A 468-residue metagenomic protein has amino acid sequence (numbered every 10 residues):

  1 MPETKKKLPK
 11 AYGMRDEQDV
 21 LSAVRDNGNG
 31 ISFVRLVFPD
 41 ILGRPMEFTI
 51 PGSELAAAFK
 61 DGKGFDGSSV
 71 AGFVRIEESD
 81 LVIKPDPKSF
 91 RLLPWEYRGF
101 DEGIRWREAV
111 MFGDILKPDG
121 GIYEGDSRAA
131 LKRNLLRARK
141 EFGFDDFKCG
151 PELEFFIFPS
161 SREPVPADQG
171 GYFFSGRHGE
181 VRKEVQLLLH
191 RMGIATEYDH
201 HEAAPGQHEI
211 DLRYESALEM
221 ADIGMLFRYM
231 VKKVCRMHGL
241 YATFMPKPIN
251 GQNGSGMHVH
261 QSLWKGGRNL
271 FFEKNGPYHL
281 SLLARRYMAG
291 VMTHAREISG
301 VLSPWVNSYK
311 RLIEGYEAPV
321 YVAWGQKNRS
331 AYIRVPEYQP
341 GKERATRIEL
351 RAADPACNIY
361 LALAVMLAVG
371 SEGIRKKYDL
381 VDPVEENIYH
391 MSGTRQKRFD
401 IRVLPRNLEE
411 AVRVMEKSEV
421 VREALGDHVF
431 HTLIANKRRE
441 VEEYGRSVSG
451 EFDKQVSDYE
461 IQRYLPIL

Functional and structural regions predicted by a protein language model:
P2-L468: Glycine-rich, acidic/polar active-site loops that bind/position phosphate-bearing ligands
